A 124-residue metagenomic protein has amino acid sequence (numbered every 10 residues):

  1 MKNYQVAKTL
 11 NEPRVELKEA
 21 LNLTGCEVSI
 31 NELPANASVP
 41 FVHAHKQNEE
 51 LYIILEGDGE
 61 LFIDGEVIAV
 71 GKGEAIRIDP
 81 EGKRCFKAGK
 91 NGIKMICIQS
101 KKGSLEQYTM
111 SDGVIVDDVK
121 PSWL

Functional and structural regions predicted by a protein language model:
M1-C26, Y108-L124: A short, N-terminal "cap"/entry segment at the start of jelly-roll beta-barrel domains of the cupin/DSBH fold
R14, S29-H45: Conserved short histidine dyad/triad with adjacent acidic residue
K18-A20, P40-H45, K87-A88, Q107-Y108: Short histidine-centered beta-strand/loop micro-motifs that create catalytic or ligand/metal-coordination sites
T24-C26, P34-S38, D58-E60, K101-S104: Short, charged/polar surface micro-motifs in flexible loops or helix N-caps
C26, E66-I68, N91: Well-ordered beta-strand scaffold positions
Q47-E49, I53-G59, D64: Glycine- and acidic-residue-biased ligand/ion/polar-headgroup-sensing regions
G65-E81: Short acidic-glycine-tyrosine-enriched beta hairpin
P80-L105: Ligand-binding loop in jelly-roll beta-barrel domains
